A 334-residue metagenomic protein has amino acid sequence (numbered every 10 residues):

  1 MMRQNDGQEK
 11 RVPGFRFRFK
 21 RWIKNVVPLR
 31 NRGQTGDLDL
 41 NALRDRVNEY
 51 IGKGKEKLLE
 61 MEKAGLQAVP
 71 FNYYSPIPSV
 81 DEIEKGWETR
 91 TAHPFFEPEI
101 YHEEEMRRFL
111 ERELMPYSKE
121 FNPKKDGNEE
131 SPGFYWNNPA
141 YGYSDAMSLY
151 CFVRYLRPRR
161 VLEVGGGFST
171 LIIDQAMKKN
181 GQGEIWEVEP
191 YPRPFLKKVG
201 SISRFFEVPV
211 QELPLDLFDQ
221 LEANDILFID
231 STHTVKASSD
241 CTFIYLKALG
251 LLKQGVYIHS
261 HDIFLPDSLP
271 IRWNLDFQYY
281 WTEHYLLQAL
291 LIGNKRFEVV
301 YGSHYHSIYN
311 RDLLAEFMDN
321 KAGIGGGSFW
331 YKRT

Functional and structural regions predicted by a protein language model:
R3-H259, I263-T334: A short alpha-helical cap/connector motif
